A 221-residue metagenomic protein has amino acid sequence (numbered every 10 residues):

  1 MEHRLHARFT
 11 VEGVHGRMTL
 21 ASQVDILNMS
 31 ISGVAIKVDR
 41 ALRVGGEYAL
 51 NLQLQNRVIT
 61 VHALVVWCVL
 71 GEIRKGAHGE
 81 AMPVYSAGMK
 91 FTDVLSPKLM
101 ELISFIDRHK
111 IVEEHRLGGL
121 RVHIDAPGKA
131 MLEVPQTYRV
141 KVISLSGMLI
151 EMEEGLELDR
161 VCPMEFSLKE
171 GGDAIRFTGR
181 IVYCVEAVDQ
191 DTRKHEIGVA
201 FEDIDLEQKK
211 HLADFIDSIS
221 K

Functional and structural regions predicted by a protein language model:
M1-K221: Structured alpha-helical
